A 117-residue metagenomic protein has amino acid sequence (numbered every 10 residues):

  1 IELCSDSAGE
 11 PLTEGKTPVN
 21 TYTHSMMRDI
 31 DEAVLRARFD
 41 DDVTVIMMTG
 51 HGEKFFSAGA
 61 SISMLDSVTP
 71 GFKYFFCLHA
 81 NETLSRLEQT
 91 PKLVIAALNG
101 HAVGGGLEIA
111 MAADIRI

Functional and structural regions predicted by a protein language model:
I1-T49, S85: Conserved CoA-thioester-binding segment of acyl-CoA-metabolizing enzymes
D6, G52-K54, G100-H101: Short glycine-rich anion-binding loops that position phosphate/pyrophosphate groups of nucleotides and phosphorylated
M26-D29, F76-H79, I109: Hydrophobic alpha-helical membrane-association signature
I30, M48, S61, I109-M111: Hydrophobic/aromatic residues within transmembrane alpha-helices of multi-pass small-molecule transporters
E53-I62: Amphipathic alpha-helical interaction surfaces in cytosolic regulatory modules
S67-L78: A short acidic, glycine-rich active-site loop that binds or catalyzes chemistry on phosphate/adenosine moieties
T83-I117: Glycine-rich beta-to-alpha active-site loop
